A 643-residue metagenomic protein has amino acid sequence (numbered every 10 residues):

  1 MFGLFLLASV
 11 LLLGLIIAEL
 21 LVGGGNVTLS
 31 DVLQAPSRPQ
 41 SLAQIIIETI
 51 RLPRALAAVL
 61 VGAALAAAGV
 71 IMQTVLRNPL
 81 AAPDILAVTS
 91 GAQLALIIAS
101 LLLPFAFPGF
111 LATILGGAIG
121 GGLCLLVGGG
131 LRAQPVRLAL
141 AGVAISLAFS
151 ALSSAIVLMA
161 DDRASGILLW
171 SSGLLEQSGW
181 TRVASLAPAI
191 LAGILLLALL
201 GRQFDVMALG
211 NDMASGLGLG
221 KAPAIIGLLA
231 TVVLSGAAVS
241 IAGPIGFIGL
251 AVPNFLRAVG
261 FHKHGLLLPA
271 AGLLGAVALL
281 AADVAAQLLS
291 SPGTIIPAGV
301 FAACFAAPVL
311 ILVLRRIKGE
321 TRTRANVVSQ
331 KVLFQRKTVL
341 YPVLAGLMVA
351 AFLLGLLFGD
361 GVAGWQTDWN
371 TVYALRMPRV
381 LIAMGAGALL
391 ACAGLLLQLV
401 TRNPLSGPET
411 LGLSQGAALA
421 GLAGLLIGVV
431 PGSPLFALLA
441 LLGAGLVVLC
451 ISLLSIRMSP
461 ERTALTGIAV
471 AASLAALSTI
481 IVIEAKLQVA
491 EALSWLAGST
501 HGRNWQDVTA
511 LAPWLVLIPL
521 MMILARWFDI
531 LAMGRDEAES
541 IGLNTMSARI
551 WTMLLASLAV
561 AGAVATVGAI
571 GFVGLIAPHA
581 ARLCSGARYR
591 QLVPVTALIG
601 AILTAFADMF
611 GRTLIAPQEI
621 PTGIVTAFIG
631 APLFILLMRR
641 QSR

Functional and structural regions predicted by a protein language model:
M1-R643: Alpha-helical transmembrane segments in inner-membrane proteins
